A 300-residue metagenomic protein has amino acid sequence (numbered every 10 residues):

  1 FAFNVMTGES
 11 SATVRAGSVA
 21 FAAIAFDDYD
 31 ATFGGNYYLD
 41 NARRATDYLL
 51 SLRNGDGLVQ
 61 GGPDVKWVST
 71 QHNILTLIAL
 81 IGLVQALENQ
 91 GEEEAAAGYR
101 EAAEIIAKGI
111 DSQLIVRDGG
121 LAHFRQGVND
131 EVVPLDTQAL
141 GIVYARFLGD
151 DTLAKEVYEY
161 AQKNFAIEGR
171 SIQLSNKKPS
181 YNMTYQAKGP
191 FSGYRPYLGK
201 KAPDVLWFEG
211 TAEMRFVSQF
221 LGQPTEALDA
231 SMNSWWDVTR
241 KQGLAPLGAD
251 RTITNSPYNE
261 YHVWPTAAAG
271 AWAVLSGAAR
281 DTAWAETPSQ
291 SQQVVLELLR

Functional and structural regions predicted by a protein language model:
F1-G17, D27, A31, G35-A212 (+3 more regions): Extended ligand-binding clefts on enzyme/binding-domain cores
L299-R300: Short, solvent-exposed mixed-charge patches
